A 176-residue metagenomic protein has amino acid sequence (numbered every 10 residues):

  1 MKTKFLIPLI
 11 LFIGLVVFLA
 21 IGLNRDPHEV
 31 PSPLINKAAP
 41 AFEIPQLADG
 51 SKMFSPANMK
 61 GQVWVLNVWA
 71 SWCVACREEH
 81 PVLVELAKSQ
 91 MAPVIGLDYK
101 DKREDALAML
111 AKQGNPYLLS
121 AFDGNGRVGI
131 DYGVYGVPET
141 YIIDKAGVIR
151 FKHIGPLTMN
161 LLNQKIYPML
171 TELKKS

Functional and structural regions predicted by a protein language model:
M1-P45, S176: N-terminal targeting signals for export/organelle localization
F5, A111-P116, D123-K174: Thiol/disulfide oxidoreductase modules built on the thioredoxin-like
N24-R25, P45-S51, S120-D123: Short gly/ser/thr-rich secondary-structure transition/capping motifs
A38, Q62-W64, V68-W72, G136: Short pre-active-site segment immediately N-terminal to redox-active cysteine/selenocysteine motifs in thiol-based
P40-E43, W69, I95, I130: Conserved Rossmann-like nucleotide-binding pocket used by diverse enzymes that bind dinucleotide cofactors
F42-V65: A short beta-strand-turn-helix
V65-N67, G96, I142: Hydrophobic beta-strand core positions in alpha/beta domains
R77-G114, G124-I130: Structural microenvironment flanking redox-active thiols in thiol-disulfide oxidoreductases
